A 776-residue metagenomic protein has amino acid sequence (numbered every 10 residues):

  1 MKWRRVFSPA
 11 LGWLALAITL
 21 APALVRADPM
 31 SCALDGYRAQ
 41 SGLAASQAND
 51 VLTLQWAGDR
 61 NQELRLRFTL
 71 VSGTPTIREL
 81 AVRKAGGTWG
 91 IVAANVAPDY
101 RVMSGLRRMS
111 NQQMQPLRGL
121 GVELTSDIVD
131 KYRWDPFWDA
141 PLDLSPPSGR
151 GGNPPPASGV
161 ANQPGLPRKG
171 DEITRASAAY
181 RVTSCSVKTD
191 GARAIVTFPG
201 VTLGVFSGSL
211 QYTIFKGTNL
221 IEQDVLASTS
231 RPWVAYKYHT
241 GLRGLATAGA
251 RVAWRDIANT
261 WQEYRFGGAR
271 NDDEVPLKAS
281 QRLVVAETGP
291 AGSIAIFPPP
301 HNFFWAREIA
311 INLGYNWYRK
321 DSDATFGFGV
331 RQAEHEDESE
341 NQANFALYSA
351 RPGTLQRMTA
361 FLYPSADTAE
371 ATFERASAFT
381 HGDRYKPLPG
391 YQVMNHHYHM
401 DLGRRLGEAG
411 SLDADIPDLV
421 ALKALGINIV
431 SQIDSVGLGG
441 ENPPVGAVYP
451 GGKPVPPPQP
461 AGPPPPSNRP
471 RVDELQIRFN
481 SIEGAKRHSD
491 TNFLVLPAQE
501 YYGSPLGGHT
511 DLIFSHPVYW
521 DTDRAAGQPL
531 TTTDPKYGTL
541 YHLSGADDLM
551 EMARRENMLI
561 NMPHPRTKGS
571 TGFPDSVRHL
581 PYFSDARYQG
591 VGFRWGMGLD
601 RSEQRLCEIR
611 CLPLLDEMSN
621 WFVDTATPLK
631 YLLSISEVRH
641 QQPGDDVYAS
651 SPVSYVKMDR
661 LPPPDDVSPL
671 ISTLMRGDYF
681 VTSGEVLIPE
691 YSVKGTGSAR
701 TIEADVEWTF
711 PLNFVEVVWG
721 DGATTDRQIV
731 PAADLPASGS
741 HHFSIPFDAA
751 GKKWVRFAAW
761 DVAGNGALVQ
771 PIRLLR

Functional and structural regions predicted by a protein language model:
P9-P22: Bacterial N-terminal signal peptides
A23-P29: Boundary at the C-terminal end of the N-terminal hydrophobic targeting segment
L54-W56, V196-F198, L210-Y212, I221-T229 (+1 more regions): Short, well-ordered beta-strand segments enriched in hydrophobic/aromatic residues
A57-D59, T76-C185, W305-E308, G314-K320 (+7 more regions): C-terminal functional module detector
N61, T74-P75, G191-R193, L203-S207 (+2 more regions): Coil-to-beta-strand transition motifs
L210-F215, N219-E263, R270: Acidic (Asp/Glu-rich), glycine- and aromatic
L388-N557, M562-P563, G569-F573, R594-G596 (+3 more regions): A metal-dependent hydrolase metal-coordination microenvironment
T531-D645, W708-T725, F743-K753, F757: Domain-core and long-helix interface of multi-subunit machines
